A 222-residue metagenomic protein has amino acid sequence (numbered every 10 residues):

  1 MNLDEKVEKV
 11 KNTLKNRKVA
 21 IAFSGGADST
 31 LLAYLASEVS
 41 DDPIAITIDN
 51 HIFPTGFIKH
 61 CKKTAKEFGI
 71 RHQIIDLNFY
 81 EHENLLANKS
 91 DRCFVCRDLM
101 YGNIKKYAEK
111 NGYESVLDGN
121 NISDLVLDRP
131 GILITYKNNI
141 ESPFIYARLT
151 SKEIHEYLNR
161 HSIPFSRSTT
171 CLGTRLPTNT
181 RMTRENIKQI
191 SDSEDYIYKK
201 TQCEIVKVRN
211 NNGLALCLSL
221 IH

Functional and structural regions predicted by a protein language model:
M1-R160, A215: ATP-dependent adenylation/nucleotidyltransferase module used to activate substrates
P43, T47, D192-Y198, N211-N212: A broadly tuned "polar low-complexity/structure-edge" signature
C93-C96, T170-R175, N212: Functionally engaged cysteine thiol sites
E141-F144, G173, R209, L218: Residues in well-ordered beta-strands of folded domains
A147-V206: Mid-to-C-terminal catalytic subdomains of enzymes that bind/position adenosyl phosphate moieties or nucleic-acid
C203-S219: Long, well-ordered amphipathic alpha-helical subdomains in the mid-to-C-terminal portions of large enzyme subunits
H222: Conserved small/polar residues in nucleotide/adenosyl-binding loops
